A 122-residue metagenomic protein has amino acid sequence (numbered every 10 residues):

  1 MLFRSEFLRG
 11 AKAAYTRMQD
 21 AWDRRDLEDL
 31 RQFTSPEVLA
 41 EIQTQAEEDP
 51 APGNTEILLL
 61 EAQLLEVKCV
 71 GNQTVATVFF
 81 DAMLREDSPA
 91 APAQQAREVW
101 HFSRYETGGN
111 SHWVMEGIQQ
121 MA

Functional and structural regions predicted by a protein language model:
E6-A13: Alpha-helix N-cap/N′ positions at the starts of helices
A13-D20, R24-A122: Structured, amphipathic secondary-structure segments that form assembly/contact surfaces in multi-subunit
